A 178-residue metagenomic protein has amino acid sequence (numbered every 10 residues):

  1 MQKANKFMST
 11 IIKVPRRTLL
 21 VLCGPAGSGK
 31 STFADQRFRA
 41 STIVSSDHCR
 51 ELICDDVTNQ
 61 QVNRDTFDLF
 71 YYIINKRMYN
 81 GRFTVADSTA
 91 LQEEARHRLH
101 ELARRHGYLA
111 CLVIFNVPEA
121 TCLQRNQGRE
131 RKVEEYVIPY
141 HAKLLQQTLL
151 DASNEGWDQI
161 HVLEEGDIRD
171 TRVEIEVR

Functional and structural regions predicted by a protein language model:
A4-C23, S28, Q36, A40 (+1 more regions): Conserved GTP-binding G-domain of TRAFAC-class P-loop NTPases and closely related GTPase folds
S28-R82, T121-L123: Conserved substrate/cofactor phosphate-moiety recognition/catalytic segment in nucleotide-dependent phosphotransferases
H48-R50, L91, N116-T121, D167-I168: Conserved nucleotide-binding/hydrolysis micro-motifs of P-loop NTPases
I73, L99-E101: Aromatic/hydrophobic pocket-lining residues that form π-stacking "cages" and hydrophobic walls in ligand
R77, A103-R105: A generic structural signal for well-ordered alpha-helical segments
N80-T84, L109-C111: Loop/turn-to-beta-strand initiation segments
D87-L99: Acidic, metal-coordinating catalytic cores used for nucleic-acid/nucleotide bond scission and strand-transfer chemistry
H106-R125: Conserved phosphate-donor/acceptor-positioning beta-strand/loop module used by diverse small-molecule
